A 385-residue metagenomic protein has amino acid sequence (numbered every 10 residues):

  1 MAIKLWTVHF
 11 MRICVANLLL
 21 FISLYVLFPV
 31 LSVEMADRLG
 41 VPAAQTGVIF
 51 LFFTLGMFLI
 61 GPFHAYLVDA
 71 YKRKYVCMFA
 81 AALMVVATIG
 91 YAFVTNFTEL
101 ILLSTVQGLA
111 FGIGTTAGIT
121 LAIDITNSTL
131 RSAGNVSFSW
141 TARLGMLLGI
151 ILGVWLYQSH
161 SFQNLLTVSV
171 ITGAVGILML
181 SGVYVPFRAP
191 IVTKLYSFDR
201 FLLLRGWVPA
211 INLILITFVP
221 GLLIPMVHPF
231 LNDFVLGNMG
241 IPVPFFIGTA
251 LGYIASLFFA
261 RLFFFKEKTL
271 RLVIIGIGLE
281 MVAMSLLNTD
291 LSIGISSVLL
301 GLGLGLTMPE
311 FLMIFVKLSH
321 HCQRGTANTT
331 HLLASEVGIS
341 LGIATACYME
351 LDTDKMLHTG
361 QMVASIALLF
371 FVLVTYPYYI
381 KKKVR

Functional and structural regions predicted by a protein language model:
I3-G47, T54, V208, N212 (+1 more regions): Helix-loop boundary and gating motifs at the non-cytosolic
M57-L59, G240-K266: Transmembrane alpha-helices of Major Facilitator/SLC transporters
L59-T95: Conserved MFS/SLC helix-loop-helix module at the cytosolic interface between two early adjacent transmembrane helices
L103-A142: Cytoplasmic helix-loop-helix junction between adjacent transmembrane helices in 12-TM secondary transporters
T129-Y184, F230: Helix-loop-helix hairpin linking two adjacent transmembrane segments in secondary transporters
N164-G182, L357-Y379: Symmetry-related core transmembrane helices of the 12-TM Major Facilitator Superfamily/SLC fold
K266-F311: C-terminal transmembrane helical hairpin of 12-TM major facilitator-type secondary transporters
I314-D354: A late C-terminal transmembrane helix in Major Facilitator Superfamily
